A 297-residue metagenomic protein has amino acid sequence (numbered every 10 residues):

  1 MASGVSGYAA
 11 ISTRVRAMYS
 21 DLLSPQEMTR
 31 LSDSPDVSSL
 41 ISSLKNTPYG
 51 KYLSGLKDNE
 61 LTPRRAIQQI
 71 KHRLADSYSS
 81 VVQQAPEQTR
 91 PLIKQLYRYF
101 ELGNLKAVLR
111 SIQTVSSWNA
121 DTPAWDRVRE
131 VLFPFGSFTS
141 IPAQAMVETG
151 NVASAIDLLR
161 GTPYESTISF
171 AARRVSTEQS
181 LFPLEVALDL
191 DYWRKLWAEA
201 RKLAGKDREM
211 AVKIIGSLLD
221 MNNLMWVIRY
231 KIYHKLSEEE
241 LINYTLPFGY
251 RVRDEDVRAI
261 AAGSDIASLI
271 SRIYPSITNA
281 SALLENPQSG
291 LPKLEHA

Functional and structural regions predicted by a protein language model:
M1-A297: N-terminal domain-start signal
